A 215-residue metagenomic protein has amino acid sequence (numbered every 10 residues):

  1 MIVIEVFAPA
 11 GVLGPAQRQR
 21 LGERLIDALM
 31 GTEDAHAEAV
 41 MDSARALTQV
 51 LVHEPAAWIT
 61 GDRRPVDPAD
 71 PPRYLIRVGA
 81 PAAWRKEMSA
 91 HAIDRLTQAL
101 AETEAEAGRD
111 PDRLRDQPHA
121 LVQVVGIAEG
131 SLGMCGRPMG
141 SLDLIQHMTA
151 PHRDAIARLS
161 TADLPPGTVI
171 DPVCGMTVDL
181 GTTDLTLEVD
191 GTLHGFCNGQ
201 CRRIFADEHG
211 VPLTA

Functional and structural regions predicted by a protein language model:
I2-P9, P72-W84: Short, hydrophobic beta-strand segments
L21-E33, A92-D112: Short, non-transmembrane amphipathic alpha-helical segments
A46-D70: Short, solvent-exposed beta-alpha or beta-beta edge segments that form flexible loop/patches at the rim of ligand
T60-D67, G130-R153: Short, low-complexity, polybasic intrinsically disordered segments
A157-T168, E188-V189: Short, flexible, mixed-charge glycine/proline-rich loop motifs that serve as phosphate/nucleic-acid-contacting
D171-G175: Short cysteine-rich clusters marking metal-coordination/redox-active sites
D184-L193: Short linker/helix segments within small regulatory modules
N198-A215: Short metal-binding segments enriched for Cys and/or His
